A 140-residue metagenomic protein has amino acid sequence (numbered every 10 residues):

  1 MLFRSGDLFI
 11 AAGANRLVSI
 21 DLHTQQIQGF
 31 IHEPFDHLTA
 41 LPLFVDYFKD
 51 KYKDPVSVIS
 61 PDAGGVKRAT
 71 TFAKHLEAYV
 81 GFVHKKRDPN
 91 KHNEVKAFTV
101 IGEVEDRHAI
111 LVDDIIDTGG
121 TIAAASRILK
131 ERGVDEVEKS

Functional and structural regions predicted by a protein language model:
M1-S140: PRPP-associated nucleotide enzymes
